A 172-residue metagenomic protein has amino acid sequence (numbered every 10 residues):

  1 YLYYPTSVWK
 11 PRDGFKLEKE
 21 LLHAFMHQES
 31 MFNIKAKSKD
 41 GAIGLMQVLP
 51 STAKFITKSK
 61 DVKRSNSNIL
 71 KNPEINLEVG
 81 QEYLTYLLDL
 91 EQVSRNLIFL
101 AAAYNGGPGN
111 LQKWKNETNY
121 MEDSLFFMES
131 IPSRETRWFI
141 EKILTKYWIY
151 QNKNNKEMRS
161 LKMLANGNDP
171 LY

Functional and structural regions predicted by a protein language model:
Y1-Y172: Catalytic glycan-binding domains that act on GlcNAc-containing polysaccharides
